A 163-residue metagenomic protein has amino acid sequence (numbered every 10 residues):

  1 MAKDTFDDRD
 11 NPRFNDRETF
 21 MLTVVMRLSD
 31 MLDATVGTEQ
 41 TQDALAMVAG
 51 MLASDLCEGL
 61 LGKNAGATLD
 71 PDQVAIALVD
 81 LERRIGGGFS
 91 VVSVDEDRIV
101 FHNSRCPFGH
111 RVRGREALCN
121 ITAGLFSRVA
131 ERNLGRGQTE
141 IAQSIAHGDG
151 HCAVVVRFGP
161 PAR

Functional and structural regions predicted by a protein language model:
M1-V100, R105-I121, Q138-R163: N-terminal accessory segment detector
C119-R136: Active-site helix/loop of acyl-thioester processing domains in fatty-acid/polyketide metabolism, spanning hotdog-fold
